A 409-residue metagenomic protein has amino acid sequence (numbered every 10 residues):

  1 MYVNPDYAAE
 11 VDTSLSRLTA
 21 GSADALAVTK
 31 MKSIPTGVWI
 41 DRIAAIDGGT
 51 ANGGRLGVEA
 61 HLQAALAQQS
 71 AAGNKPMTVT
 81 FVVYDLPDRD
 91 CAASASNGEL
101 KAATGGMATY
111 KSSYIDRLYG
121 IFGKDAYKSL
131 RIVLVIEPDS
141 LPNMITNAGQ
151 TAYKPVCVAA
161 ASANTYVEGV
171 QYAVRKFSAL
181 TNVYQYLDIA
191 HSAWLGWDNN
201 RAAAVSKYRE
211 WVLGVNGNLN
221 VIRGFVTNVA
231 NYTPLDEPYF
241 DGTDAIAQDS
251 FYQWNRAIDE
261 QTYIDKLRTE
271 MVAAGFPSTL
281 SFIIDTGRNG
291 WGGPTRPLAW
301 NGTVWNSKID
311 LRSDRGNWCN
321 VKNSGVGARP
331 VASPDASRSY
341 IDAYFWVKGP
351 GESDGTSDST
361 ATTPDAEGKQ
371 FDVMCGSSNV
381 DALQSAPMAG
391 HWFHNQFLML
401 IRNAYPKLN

Functional and structural regions predicted by a protein language model:
M1-I121, V347-N409: N-terminal carbohydrate-binding/catalytic regions of secreted carbohydrate-active enzymes
M1-Y2, G37-D41, T78-V83, R131-E137 (+6 more regions): Structural recognition of the beta-strand scaffold that forms the well-ordered cores of secreted hydrolase catalytic
Y2, Y7, Y84, Y110 (+17 more regions): Sequence-level detector for tyrosine residue identity
N4, N52, N74, N97 (+16 more regions): Detector for Asparagine
D12-A25, L195-F371: Surface-exposed substrate-engagement region within the catalytic domains of secreted or surface-exposed extracellular
I40-T50, T151-S162, I189-G196, Y239-R256: Surface-exposed cleft-lining segments at the edges of enzyme active sites
D47-N52, A67-Y186, N200-E210, N216-V221: Substrate-binding cleft of extracellular glycoside hydrolase catalytic domains
V156-V158, W318-N320, M374-G376: Sequence contexts marking disulfide-bonded cysteines in secreted/extracellular proteins
